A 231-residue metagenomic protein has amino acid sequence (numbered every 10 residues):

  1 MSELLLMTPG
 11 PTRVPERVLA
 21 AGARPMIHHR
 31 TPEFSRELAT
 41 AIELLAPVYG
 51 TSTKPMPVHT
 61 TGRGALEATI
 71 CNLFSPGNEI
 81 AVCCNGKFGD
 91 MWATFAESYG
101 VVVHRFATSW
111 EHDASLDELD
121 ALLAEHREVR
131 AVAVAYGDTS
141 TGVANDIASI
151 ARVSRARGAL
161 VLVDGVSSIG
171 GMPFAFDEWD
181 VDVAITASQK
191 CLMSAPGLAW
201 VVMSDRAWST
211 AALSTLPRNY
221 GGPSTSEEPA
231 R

Functional and structural regions predicted by a protein language model:
E3-H59, R63: A glycine-/small-polar-enriched, mobile loop at the entrance of the PLP active site in fold-type I
L6-T8, M56-H59, V82, R105-F106 (+4 more regions): General beta-strand structural signal in soluble alpha/beta enzymes
R13-V14, Q189-R231: Active-site C-terminal subdomain of aminotransferase-like
S52-A81, N85-A93: Conserved beta-loop-alpha segment that forms the PLP phosphate-binding cup at the N-terminus of a helix
M91-V102, E118: Active-site-proximal loop->helix
A114-G170: Active-site phosphate-binding strand-loop segment of PLP-dependent enzymes
F176-Q189: Conserved active-site segment immediately N-terminal to the catalytic lysine that forms the internal aldimine
